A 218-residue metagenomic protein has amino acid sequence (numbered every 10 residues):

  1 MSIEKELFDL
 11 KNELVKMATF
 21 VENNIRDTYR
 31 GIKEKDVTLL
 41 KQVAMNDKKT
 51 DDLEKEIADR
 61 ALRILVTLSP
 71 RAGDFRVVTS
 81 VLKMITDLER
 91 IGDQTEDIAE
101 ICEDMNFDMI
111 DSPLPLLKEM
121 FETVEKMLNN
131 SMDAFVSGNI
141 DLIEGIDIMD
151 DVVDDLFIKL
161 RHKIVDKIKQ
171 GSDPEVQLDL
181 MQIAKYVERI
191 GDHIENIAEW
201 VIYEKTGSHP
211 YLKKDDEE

Functional and structural regions predicted by a protein language model:
M1-E218: Cytosolic, long alpha-helical scaffolding segments
